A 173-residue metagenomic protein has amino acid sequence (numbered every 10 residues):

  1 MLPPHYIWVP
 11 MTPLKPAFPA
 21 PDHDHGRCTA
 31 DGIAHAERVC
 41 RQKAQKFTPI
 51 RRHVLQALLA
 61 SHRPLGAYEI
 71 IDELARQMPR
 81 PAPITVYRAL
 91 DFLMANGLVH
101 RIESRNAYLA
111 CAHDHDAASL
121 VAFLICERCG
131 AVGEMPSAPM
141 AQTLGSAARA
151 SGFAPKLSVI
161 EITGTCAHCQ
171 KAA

Functional and structural regions predicted by a protein language model:
M1-A44: N-terminal leader segment of winged-helix/HTH proteins
F47, S61-G66: Short capping segments at the starts of secondary-structure elements
R52-A57: Pre-recognition alpha-helix immediately N-terminal to the DNA-recognition helix within helix-turn-helix or winged-helix
E69-A75, V86: A short acidic, leucine-rich amphipathic alpha-helix
V86-N96: Basic amphipathic alpha-helical segments that dock to polyanions
A95-A173: Non-DNA-binding regulatory cores of transcription-related proteins, predominantly C-terminal effector-binding
